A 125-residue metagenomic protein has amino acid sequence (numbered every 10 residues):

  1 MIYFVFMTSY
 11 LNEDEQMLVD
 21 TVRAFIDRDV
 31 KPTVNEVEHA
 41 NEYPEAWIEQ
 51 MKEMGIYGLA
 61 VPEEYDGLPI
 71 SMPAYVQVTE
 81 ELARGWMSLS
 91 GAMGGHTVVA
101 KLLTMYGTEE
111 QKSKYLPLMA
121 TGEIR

Functional and structural regions predicted by a protein language model:
M1-V5, A24, E42: Intrinsic disorder/low-structure terminal segments
I2-M17: Intrinsic disorder at enzyme termini
F6-S9, D27, T33: Generic N-terminal amphipathic, Lys/Arg-enriched alpha-helix
E13-R28: A non-catalytic, amphipathic alpha-helix used as a structural packing/dimerization or gating element in enzyme scaffolds
K31-R125: Glycine-rich flavin
